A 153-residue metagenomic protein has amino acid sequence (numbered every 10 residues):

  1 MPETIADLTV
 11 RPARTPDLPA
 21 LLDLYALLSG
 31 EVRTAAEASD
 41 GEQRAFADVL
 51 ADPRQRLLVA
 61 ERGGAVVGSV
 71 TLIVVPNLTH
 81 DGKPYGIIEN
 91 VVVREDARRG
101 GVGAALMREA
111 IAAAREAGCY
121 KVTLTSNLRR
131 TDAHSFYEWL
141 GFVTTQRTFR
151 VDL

Functional and structural regions predicted by a protein language model:
T9-L21: A short beta-loop-alpha structural element at the N-terminal edge of CoA-dependent acyl/N-acetyltransferase catalytic
D23-A47: Conserved GNAT-fold acetyl-CoA-binding loop/helix
A47-V59, I87: A short helix-loop-beta-strand connector motif used in the catalytic cores of GNAT acetyltransferases and, in some
V59, A65-V74, V92: Conserved beta-strand in the GNAT
N77-I88, R98, T145: A conserved beta-turn-beta hairpin within the catalytic core of GNAT-like acetyltransferases that forms part
E89-V93, R99-A112, W139: Conserved acetyl-CoA-binding loop-helix of GNAT-fold acetyltransferases
A104, E116, L128-Q146: Conserved active-site alpha-helix within GNAT-family acetyltransferase domains
M107, A114-S126: Conserved GNAT acetyl-CoA-binding A-motif
